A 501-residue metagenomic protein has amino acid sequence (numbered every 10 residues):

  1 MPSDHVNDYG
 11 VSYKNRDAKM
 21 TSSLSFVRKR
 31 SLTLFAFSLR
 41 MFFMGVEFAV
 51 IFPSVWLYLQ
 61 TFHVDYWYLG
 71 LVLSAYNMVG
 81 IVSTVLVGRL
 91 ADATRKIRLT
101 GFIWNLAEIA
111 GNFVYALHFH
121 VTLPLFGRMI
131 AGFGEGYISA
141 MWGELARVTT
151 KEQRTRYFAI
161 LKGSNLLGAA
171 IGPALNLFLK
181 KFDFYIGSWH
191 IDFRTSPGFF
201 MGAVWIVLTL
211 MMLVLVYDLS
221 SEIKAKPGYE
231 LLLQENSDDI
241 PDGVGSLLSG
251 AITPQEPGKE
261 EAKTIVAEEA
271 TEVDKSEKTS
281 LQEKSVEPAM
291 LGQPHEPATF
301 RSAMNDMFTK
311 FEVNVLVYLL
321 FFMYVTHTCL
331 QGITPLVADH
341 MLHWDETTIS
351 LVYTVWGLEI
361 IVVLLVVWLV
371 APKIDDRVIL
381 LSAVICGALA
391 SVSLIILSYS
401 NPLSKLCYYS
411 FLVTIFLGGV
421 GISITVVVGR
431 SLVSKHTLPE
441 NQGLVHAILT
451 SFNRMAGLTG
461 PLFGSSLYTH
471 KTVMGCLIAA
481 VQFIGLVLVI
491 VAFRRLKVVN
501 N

Functional and structural regions predicted by a protein language model:
R16-N77, E312-L319, M323-L342, I349-V352: Helix-loop boundary and gating motifs at the non-cytosolic
F42, G111, T122-G136, F321 (+1 more regions): Hydrophobic core of transmembrane alpha-helices in multi-pass small-molecule transporters, especially MFS/SLC-type
H63, R95, L117-H120, G134 (+2 more regions): Helix-breaking motifs and short loop linkers at transmembrane-helix boundaries and internal kinks in secondary membrane
V82-H120: Conserved MFS/SLC helix-loop-helix module at the cytosolic interface between two early adjacent transmembrane helices
S83-K96, V362-V378, Y468: Helix-to-loop junctions at the C-terminal end of transmembrane segments in multipass secondary transporters
G127-S164: Cytoplasmic helix-loop-helix junction between adjacent transmembrane helices in 12-TM secondary transporters
R156-K181, V204, F452-G460: Glycine-rich segments within core transmembrane alpha-helices of 12-TM secondary carriers
V378-V426: C-terminal transmembrane helical hairpin of 12-TM major facilitator-type secondary transporters
